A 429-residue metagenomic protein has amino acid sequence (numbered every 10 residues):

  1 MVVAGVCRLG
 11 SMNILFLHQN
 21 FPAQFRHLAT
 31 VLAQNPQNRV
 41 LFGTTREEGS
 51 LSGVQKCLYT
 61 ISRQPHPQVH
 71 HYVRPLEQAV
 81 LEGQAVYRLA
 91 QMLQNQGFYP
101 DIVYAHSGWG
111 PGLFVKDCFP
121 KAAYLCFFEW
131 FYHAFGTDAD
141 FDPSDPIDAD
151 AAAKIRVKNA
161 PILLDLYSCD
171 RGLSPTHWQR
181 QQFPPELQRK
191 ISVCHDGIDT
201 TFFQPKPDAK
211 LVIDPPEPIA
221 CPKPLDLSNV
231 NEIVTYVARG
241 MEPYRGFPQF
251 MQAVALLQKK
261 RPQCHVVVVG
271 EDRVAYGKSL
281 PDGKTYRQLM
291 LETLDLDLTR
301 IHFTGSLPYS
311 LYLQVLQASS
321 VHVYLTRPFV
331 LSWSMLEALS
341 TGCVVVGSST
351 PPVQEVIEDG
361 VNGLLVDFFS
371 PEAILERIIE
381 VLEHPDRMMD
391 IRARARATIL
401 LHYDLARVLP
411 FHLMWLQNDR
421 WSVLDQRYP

Functional and structural regions predicted by a protein language model:
V2-C57, L173-P175, L424, Y428-P429: N-terminal subdomain of nucleotide-sugar transferases
R63-V73, K121-P161, T201-P215, S228-N229 (+1 more regions): Acceptor-binding helix/loop patch of EC 2.4 sugar-transfer enzymes, predominantly nucleotide-sugar-dependent
W178, G197: Carbohydrate-associated surface elements
D214-R245, M251-Q258, V267: Conserved donor-binding/catalytic core segment of Leloir-type glycosyltransferases
R273-V274, L280-S306: Nucleotide-activated donor-binding/catalytic signature segment of Leloir-type glycosyltransferases, i.e., the conserved
R327: Aromatic "clamp/platform" in nucleotide-sugar-dependent glycosyltransferases that forms part of the donor/acceptor
V344-G347: Short hydrophobic beta-strand element within catalytic cores of glycosyltransferases and related nucleotide-activated
D359-G360, L364-P371, E380-P385: Conserved acidic donor-binding segment of nucleotide-sugar-dependent glycosyltransferases
